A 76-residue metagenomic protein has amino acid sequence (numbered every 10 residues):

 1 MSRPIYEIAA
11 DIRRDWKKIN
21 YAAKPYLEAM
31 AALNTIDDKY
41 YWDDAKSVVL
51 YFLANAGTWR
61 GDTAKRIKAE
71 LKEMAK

Functional and structural regions predicted by a protein language model:
M1-R3, T58-W59: Short, exposed beta-strand "edge-strand" segments with a Pro/Gly-rich flavor and a Y/T-containing core
S2-E28: N-terminal acidic leader/helix
A9, L33-T35, F52, I67: Intrinsically disordered, low-complexity regions enriched in Ser/Pro/Gly/Gln/His and often acidic
I12-N20, N34-D37, A56, R60 (+1 more regions): Short, flexible helical or helix-coil boundary motifs
K24-W42: Amphipathic alpha-helical
Y40-K76: Amphipathic alpha-helical packing elements
